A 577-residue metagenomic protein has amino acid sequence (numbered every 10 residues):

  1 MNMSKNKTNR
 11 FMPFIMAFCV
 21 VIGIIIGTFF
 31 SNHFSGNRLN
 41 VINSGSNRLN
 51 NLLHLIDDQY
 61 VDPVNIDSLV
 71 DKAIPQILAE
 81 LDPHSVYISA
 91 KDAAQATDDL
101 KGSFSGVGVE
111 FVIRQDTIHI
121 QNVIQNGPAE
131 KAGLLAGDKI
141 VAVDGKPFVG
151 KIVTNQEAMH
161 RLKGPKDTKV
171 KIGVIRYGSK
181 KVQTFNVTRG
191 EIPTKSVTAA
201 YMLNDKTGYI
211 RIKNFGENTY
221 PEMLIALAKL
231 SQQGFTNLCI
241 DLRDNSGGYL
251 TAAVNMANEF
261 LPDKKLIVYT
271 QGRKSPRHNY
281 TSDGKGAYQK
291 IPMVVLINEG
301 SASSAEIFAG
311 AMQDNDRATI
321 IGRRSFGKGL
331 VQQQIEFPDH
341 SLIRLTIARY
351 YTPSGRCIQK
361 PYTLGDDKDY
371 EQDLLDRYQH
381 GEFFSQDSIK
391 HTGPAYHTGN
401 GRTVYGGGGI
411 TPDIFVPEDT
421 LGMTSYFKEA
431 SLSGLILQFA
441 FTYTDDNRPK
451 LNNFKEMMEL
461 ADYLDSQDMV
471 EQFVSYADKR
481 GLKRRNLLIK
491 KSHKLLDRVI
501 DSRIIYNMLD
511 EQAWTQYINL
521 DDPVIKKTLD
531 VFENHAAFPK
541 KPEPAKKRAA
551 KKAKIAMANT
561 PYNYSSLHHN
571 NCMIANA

Functional and structural regions predicted by a protein language model:
N2-A17: Membrane-entry signal-anchor segments at the cytosolic-membrane interface, especially the N-terminal signal anchor
N2-K5, F29-G45, L49, L53 (+7 more regions): Cleft-lining beta-strand/loop regions that shape enzyme active-site pockets
P13-F29: Hydrophobic membrane-insertion alpha-helices, especially the h-region of bacterial N-terminal signal peptides
Y60-Q121, D167-A199, N519-L529, H535-K551: Extended, small/polar residue-biased N-terminal targeting/export presequences and adjacent propeptide/linker tracts
G137-K139: Structural motif
V143-D144, I175, P361, G407: Residue-level recognition of conserved beta-strand edge/terminus positions
S304, D316, R323, G327-P394: Polar, glycine-rich mid-to-C-terminal structural blocks that act as macromolecule-binding/assembly scaffolds
C357-I358, Y362-C572, A577: Conserved functional hotspot residues or short segments at active or partner-binding sites across diverse domains
